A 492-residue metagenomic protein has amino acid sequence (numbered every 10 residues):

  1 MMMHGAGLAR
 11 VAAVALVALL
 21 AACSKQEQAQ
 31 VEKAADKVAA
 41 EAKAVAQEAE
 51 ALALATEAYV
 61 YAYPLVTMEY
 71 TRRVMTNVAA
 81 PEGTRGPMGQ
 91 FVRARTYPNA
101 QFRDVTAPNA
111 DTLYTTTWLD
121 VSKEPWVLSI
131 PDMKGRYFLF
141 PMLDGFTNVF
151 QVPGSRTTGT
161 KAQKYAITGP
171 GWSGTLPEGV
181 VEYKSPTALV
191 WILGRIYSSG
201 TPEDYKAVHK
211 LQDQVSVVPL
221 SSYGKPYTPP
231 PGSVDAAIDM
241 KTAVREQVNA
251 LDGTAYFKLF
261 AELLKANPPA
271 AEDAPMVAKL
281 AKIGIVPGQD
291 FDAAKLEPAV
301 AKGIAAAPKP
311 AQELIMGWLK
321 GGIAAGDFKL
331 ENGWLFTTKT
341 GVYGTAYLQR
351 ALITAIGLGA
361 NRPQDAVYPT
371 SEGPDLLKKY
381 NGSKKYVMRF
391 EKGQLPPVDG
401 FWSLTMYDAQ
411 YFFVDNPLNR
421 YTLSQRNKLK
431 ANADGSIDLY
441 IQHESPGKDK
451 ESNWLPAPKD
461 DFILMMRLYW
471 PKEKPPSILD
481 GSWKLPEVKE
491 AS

Functional and structural regions predicted by a protein language model:
M1-A12: Bacterial N-terminal signal peptides that target proteins for export
L19-A22: C-terminal motif of bacterial Sec signal peptides marking the signal peptidase cleavage site
E27-S492: A compositional/structural signature for long, glycine/proline-rich flexible linkers and loops on extracytoplasmic
